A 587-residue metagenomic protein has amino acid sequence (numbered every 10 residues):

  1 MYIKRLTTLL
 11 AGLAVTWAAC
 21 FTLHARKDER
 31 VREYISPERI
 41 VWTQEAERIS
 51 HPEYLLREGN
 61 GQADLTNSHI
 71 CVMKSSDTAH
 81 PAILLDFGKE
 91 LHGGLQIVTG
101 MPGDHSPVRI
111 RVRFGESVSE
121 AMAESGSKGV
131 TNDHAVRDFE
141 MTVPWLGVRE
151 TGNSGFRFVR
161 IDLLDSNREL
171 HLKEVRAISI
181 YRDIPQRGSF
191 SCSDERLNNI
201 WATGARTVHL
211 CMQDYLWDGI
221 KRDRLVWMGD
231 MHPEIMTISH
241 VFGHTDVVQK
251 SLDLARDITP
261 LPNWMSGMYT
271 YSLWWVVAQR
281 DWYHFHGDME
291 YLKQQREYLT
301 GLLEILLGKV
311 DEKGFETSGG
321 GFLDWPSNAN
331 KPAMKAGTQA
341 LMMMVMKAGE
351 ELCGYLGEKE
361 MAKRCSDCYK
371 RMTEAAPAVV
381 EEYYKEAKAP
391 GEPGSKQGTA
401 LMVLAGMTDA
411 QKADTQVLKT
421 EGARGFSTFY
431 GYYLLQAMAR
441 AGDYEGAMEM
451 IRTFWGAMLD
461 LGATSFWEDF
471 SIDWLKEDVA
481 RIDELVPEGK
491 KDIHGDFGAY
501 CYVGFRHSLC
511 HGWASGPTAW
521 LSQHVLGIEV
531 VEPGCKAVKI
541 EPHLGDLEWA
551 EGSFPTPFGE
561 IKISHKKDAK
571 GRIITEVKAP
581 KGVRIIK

Functional and structural regions predicted by a protein language model:
M1-R26: Bacterial Sec-dependent N-terminal signal peptides
L23-D214, G229-D230, D246-V248, E290: Extracellular/oxidizing-compartment recognition motifs
K27-R39, R48, L55-G59, E120-A121 (+2 more regions): Non-catalytic C-terminal accessory modules of carbohydrate-active enzymes
A121, F158, N167-T203, V208-L210 (+11 more regions): Active-site acid/base region of carbohydrate-active enzymes
D214-L216, L252-T259, K412-V417: Flexible, solvent-exposed coil segments and beta strand-coil junctions, predominantly the extracellular/periplasmic
V241-V248, D288, M407-A413, A441-E445 (+1 more regions): Short helix-capping/linker segments at secondary-structure and domain boundaries
T338-K347, M402, M407, Y433 (+1 more regions): Active-site-proximal alpha-helical
K388-G495, F505: Extracellular polysaccharide-recognition and catalytic grooves
